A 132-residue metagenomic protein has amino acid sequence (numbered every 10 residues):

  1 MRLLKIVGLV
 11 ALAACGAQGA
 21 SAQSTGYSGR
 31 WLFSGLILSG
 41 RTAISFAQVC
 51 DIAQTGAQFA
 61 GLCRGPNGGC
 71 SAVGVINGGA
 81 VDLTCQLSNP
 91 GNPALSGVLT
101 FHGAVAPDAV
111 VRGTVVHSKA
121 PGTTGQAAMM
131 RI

Functional and structural regions predicted by a protein language model:
M1-G8: Bacterial N-terminal signal peptides that target proteins for export
A11-L12: Long, compositionally biased tandem-repeat segments
Q18-A22: Sec/Tat signal peptide C-region and signal peptidase I cleavage site
S24-A106, R112-I132: Central antiparallel beta-sheet cores of small beta-barrel/beta-sandwich binding domains
